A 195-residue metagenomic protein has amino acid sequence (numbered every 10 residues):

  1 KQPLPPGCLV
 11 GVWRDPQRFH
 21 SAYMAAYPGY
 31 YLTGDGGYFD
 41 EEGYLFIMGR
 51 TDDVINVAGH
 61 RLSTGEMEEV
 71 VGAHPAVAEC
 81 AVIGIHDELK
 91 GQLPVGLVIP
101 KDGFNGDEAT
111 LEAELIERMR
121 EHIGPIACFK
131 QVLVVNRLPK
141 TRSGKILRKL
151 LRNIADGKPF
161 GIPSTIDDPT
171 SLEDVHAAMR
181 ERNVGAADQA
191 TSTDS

Functional and structural regions predicted by a protein language model:
P5, V10-G11, R18-S21, G29 (+6 more regions): AMP-binding/adenylate-forming catalytic core of the ANL superfamily
L62, P139, Q189-T191: A detector of low-complexity, intrinsically disordered, Ser/Thr/Gly/Pro/Ala-rich segments
V132-R142: Short proline/glycine- and acidic-rich turn/helix-capping motifs at secondary-structure junctions
L172-S195: Cysteine/selenocysteine-centered motifs that mediate thiol-based redox chemistry or coordinate metal-sulfur cofactors
